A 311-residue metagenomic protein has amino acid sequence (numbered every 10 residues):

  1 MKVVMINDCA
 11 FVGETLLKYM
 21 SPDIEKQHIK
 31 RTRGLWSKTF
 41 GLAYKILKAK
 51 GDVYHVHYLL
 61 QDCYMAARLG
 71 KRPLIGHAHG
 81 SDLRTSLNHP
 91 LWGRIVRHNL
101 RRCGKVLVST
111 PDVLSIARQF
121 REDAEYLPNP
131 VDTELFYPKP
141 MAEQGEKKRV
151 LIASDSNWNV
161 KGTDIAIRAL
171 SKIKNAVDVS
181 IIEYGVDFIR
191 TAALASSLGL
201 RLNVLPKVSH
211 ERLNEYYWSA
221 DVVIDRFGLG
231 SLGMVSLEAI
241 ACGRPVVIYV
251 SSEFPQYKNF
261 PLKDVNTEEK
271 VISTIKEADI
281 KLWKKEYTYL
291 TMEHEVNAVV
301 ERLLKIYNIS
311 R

Functional and structural regions predicted by a protein language model:
F11, E269, D279-N308: A charged, aromatic-enriched C-terminal amphipathic alpha-helix characteristic of glycosyltransferases across folds
A43-L47, H89-V106: Membrane-proximal helix-turn-helix segments that form the acceptor-binding/catalytic region of lipid-linked
V53, R68-T85, L107: Active-site proximal beta-strand in glycosyltransferases
V56-D62, A78: Short His-centered aromatic/hydrophobic patch
R101-K139, G145: Donor nucleotide-sugar binding/catalytic pocket of nucleotide-sugar-dependent glycosyltransferases
P140-K161, I167-K174, V179-S180: Conserved donor-binding/catalytic core segment of Leloir-type glycosyltransferases
F227-G228: Aromatic "clamp/platform" in nucleotide-sugar-dependent glycosyltransferases that forms part of the donor/acceptor
A241, P245-I248: Short hydrophobic beta-strand element within catalytic cores of glycosyltransferases and related nucleotide-activated
